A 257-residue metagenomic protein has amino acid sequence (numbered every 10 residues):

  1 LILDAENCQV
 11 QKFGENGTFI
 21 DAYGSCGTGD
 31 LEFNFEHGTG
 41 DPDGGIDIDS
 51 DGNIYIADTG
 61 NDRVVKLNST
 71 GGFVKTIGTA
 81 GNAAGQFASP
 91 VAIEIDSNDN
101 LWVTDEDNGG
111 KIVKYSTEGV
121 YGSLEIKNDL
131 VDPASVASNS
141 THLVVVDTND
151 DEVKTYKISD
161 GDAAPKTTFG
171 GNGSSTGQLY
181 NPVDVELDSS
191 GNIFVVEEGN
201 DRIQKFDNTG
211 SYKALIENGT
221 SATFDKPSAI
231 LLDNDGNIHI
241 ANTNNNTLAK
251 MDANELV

Functional and structural regions predicted by a protein language model:
L1-V257: Flexible "stalk/tail and boundary" regions
